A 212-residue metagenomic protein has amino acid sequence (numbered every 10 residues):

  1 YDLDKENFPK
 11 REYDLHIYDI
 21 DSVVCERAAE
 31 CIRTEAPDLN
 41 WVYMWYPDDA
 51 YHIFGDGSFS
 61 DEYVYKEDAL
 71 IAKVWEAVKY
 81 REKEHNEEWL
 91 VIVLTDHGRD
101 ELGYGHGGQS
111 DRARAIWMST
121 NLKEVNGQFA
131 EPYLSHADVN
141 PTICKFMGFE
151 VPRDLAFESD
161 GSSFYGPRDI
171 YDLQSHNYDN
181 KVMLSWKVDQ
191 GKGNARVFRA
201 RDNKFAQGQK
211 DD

Functional and structural regions predicted by a protein language model:
Y1-E35, D160-S162: Active-site-proximal alpha/beta segments of enzymes that process anionic O-linked groups
E26-K73: Active-site His/acidic residue clusters
K66-G107, I143: Metal-dependent active-site segment of extracytoplasmic phospho-/sulfohydrolases and closely related
V93-K123, I170: Histidine-centered active-site microenvironments of extracellular/periplasmic hydrolases and transferases
E124, P132-E158: Non-catalytic, well-ordered alpha-helical segments in soluble enzyme domains
M147-K181: Polar, surface-exposed loop/tail segments that function as active-site lids or cofactor/substrate-recognition elements
N180-K192: Conserved aromatic anchor
N194-D212: Recognizes extended acidic, P/S/T-rich segments that occur within or adjacent to Ig-like beta-sandwich modules
